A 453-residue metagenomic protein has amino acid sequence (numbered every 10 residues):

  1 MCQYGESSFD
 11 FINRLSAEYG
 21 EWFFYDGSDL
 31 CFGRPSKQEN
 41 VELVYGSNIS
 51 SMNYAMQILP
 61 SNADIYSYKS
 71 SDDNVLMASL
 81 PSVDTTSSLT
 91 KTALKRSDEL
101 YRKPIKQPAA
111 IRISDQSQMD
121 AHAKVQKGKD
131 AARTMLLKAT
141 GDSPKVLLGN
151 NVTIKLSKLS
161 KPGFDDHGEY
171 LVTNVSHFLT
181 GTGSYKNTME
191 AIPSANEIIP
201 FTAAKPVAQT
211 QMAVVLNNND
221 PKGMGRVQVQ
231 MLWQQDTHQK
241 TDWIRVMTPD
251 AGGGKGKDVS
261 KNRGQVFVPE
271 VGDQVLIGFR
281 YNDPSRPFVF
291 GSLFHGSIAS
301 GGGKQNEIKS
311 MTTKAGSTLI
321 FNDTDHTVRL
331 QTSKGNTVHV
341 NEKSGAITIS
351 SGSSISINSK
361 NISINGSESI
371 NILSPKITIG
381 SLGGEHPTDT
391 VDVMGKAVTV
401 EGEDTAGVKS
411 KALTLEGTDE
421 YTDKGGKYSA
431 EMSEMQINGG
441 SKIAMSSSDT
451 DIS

Functional and structural regions predicted by a protein language model:
M1-S453: Amphipathic alpha-helical and helix-coil boundary elements used as assembly and membrane-proximal scaffolds
